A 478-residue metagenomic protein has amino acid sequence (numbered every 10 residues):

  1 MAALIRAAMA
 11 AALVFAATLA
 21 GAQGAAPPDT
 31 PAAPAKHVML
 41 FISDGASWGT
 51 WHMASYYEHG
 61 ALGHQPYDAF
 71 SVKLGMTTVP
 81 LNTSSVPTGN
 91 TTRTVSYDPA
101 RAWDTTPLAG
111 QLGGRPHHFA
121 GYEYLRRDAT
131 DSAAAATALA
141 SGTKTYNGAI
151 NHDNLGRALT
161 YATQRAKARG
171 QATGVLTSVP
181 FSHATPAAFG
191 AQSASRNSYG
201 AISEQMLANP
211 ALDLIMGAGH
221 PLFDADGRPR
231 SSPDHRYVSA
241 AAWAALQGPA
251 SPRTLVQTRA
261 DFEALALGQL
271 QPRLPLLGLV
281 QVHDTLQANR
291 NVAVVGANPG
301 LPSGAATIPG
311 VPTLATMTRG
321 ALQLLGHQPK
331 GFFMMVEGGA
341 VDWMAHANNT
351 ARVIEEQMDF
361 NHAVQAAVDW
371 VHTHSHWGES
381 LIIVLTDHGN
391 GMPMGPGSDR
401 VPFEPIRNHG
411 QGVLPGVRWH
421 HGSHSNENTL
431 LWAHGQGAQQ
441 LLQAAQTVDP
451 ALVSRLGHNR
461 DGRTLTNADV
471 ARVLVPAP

Functional and structural regions predicted by a protein language model:
M1-M9: Bacterial N-terminal signal peptides that target proteins for export
A17-L19: N-terminal signal peptide c-region/cleavage motif recognized by signal peptidases
A26-P34: Acidic, polar low-complexity linker/tail segments
A35-V38, S43-T130, A135-T137, S178 (+1 more regions): A post-motif C-terminal structural segment
T143: RNA-binding basic/glycine-rich loop and surface signature characteristic of RAMP-family CRISPR effectors
D153-A158: Glycine-rich anion/phosphate-binding loops
A162-Q164, A168-A187: Glycine-rich phosphate/pyrophosphate-binding loops and their adjacent beta-strand/loop elements at enzyme active sites
